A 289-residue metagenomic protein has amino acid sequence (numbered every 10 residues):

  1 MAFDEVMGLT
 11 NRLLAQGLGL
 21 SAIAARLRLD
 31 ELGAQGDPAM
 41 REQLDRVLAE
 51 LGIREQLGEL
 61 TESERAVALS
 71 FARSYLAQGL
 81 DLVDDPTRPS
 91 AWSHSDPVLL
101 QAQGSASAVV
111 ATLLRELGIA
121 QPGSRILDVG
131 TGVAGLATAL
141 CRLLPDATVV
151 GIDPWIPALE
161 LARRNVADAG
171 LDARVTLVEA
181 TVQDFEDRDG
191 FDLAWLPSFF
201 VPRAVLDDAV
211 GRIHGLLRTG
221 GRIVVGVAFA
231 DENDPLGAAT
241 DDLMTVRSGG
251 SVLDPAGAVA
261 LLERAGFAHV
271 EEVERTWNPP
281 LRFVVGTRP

Functional and structural regions predicted by a protein language model:
A49-S124: Conserved Class I S-adenosyl-L-methionine-dependent methyltransferase catalytic core
V133-P145: Conserved SAM-binding loop of SAM-dependent methyltransferases across substrates and taxa, primarily the Class I
W155: Conserved SAM/SAH-binding beta-strand->alpha-helix loop
Q183-A194: A short acidic, Gly/Pro-enriched loop at the edge of an enzyme's catalytic core that lines a small-molecule cofactor
D192-L206: A short SAM/SAH-binding and catalytic strip from SAM-dependent methyltransferases
D207-T219: A short glycine-rich, Lys/Arg-flanked "PGG" loop and its adjoining helix->strand segment in the class I
G220-A228: Conserved beta-strand signature within the Rossmann-like core of class I S-adenosyl-L-methionine
A230-G249: Short, glycine-/aromatic-enriched active-site segment of Class I SAM-dependent methyltransferases
